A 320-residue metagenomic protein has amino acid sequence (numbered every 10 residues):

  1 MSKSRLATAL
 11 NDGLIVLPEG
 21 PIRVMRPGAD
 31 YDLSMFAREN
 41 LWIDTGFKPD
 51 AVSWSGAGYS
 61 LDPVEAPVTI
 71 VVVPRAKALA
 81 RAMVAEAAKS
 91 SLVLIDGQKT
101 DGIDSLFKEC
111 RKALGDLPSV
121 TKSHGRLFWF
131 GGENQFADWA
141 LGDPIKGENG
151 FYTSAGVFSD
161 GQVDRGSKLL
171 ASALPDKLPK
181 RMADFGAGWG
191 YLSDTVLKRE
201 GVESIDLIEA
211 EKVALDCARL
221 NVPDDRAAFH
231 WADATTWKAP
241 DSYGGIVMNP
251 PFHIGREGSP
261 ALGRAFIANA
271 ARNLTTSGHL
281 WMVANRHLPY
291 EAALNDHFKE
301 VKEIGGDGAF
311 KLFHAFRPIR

Functional and structural regions predicted by a protein language model:
M1-S55, R165-M248: Conserved SAM/SAH cofactor-binding pocket of Class I
G46, Q98, E209-V213, L262 (+1 more regions): Short beta->alpha hinge that forms the Motif I/post-I loop of the SAM-binding pocket
V68-K77, F185-W189, Y243-R256, A270: Conserved proline-anchored active-site loop of SAM-dependent methyltransferases that bridges a beta-strand
I70-K146: N-terminal auxiliary segments of SAM/dcSAM-dependent transferases
R81-L92, R264-T276: A short glycine-rich, Lys/Arg-flanked "PGG" loop and its adjoining helix->strand segment in the class I
G115-H124, S154, E300-G308: Conserved S-adenosyl-L-methionine
V120-P179: SAM-dependent Rossmann-like transferase core, predominantly class I methyltransferases with a strong bias toward
W281-R320: C-terminal catalytic and target-recognition region of SAM-dependent MTase-like enzymes, primarily methyltransferases
